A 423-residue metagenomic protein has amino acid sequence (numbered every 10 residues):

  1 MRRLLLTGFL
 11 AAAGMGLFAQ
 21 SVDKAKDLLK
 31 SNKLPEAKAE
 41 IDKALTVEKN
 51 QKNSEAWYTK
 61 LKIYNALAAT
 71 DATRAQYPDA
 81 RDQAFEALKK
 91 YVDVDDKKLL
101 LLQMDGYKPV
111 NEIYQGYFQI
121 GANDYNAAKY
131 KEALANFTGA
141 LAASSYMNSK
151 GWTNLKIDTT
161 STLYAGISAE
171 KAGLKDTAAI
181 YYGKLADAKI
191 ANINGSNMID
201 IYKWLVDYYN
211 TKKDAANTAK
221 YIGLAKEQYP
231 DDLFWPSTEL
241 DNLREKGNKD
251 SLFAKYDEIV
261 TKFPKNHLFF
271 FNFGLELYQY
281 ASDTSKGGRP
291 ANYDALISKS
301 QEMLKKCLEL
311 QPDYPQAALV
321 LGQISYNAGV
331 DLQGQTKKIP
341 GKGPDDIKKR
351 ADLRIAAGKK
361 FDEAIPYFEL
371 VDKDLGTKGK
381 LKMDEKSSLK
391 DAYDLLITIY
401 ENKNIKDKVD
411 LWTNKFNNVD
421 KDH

Functional and structural regions predicted by a protein language model:
M1-K30, A225, F416, H423: Bacterial Sec-dependent N-terminal signal peptides
Q20-P78: Start-of-domain marker
K24, K60, L67, I113 (+11 more regions): Structural register within alpha-helical repeat arrays
L28, Y64, D124, A169 (+8 more regions): Residue at a conserved register position within TPR or TPR-like alpha-solenoid repeats
A44-S54, K90-V110, A142-K156, D187-M198 (+4 more regions): Flexible helix-coil transition and linker loops at the boundaries of alpha-helical arrays
I63-K131, A135, A143-T159, Y278-S300 (+1 more regions): Short coil/linker segments at helix-helix boundaries
